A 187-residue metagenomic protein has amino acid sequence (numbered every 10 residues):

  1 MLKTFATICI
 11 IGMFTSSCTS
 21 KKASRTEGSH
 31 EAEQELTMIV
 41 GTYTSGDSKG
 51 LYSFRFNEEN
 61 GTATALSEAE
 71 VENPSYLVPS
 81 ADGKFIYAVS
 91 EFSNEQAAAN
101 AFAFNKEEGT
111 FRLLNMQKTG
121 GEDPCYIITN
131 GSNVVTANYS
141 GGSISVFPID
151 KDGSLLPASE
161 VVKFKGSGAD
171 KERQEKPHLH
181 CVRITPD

Functional and structural regions predicted by a protein language model:
M1-E33: Bacterial Sec-dependent N-terminal signal peptides
R25-F56: An edge-strand/N-cap motif at the start of beta-rich repeat modules
E33-Q34, P79-G83, T129-S132, I184-D187: Residue-level detector of Asp-centered blade-edge/turn motifs that repeat once per structural unit in beta-propeller
Q34, D47, N73-S75, D123 (+1 more regions): Beta-rich catalytic cores
T44-D47, E91-Q96, S140-S143: Short glycine/acidic-enriched loop and turn motifs that connect beta-strands
N57-E59, F104-E108, D150-D152: Short loop/turn segments that connect beta-strands within beta-propeller blades
G109-C181: Asp-box/WD-like beta-propeller blade repeats and closely related beta-sheet repeat scaffolds
